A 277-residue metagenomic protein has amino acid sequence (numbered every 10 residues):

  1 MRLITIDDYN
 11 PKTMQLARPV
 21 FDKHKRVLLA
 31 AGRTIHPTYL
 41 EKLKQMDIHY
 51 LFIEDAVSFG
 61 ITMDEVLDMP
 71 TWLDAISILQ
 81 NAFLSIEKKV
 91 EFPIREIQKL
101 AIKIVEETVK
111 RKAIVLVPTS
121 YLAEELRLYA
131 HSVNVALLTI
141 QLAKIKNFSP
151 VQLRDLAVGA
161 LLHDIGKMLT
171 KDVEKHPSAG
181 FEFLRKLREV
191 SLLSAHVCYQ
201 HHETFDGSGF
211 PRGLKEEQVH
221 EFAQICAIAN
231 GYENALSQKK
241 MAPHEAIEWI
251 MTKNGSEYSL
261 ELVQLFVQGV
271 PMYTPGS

Functional and structural regions predicted by a protein language model:
M1-A101, K240-S277: Terminal helices and disordered tails flanking the catalytic cores of nucleotide-processing hydrolases
V27-L29, R127-L128, P211: A generic structural signal for short
A30, E125, A143, L236 (+1 more regions): Short, flexible active-site loop motifs that bind/organize anionic cofactors or intermediates
E54-S191: Acidic/His-rich, divalent-metal-binding segments that scaffold phosphate/diphosphate chemistry
V135, V158-E182, K186-L265, M272: Alpha-helical scaffolding flanking metal-ion-dependent phosphate/phosphodiester catalytic sites
Q141-L142, G231, G276: Alpha-helical transmembrane segments of multipass membrane proteins
